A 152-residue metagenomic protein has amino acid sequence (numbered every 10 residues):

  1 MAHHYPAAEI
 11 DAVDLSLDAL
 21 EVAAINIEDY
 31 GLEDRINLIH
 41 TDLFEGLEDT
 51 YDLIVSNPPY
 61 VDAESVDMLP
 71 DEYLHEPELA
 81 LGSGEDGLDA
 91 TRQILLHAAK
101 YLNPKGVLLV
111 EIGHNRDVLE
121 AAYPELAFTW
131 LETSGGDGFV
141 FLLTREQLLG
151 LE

Functional and structural regions predicted by a protein language model:
M1-S56, V61-D67: Conserved SAM/SAH cofactor-binding pocket of Class I
Y5, E85-Q147: Conserved Class I SAM-dependent methyltransferase catalytic core
A8, L79, D117: Glycine-centered loop/turn positions within well-structured domains that cap or flank conserved ligand/cofactor-binding
H40, H75, A121: Phosphate-coordinating loops and pocket residues in cytosolic domains that bind phosphorylated ligands
Y60-D89: Mobile active-site "lid"/loop adjacent to the S-adenosyl-L-methionine
L148-E152: A polyampholytic, Gly/Pro-enriched intrinsically disordered region
